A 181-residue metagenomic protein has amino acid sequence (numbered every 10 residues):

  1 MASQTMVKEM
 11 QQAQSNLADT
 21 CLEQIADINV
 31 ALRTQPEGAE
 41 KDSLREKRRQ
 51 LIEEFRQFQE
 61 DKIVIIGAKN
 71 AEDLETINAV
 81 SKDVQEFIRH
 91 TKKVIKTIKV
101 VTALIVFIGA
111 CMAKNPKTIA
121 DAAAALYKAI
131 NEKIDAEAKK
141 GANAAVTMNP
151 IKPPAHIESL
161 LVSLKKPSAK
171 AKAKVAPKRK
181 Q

Functional and structural regions predicted by a protein language model:
M1-A71, P177-Q181: Terminal export/targeting leaders at protein ends
L22-I25, N29, L74, P154-L161: Intrinsically disordered, low-complexity regions
A31, Q35, F58, I65-A68 (+5 more regions): Hydrophobic stripe of amphipathic alpha-helices that form coiled-coil interfaces
L32-Q35, A39, Q59-K62, E137 (+3 more regions): Short, flexible helical or helix-coil boundary motifs
A71-S81: Juxtamembrane amphipathic/hinge helix adjacent to a transmembrane helix
N78, P116-P167: Membrane-engaging insertion elements
A79-K133: Membrane-inserting effector segments that mediate pore formation, membrane fusion, or transient membrane insertion
L161, K165-Q181: Intrinsically disordered, polybasic Lys/Arg-rich low-complexity tracts
